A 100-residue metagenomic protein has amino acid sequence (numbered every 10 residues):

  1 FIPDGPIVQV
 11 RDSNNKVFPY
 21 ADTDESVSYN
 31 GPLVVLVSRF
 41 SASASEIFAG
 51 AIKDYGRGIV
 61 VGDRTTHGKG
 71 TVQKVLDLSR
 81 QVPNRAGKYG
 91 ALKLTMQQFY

Functional and structural regions predicted by a protein language model:
F1-Y100: Conserved acidic, small-residue-rich alpha-beta core segments centered on
